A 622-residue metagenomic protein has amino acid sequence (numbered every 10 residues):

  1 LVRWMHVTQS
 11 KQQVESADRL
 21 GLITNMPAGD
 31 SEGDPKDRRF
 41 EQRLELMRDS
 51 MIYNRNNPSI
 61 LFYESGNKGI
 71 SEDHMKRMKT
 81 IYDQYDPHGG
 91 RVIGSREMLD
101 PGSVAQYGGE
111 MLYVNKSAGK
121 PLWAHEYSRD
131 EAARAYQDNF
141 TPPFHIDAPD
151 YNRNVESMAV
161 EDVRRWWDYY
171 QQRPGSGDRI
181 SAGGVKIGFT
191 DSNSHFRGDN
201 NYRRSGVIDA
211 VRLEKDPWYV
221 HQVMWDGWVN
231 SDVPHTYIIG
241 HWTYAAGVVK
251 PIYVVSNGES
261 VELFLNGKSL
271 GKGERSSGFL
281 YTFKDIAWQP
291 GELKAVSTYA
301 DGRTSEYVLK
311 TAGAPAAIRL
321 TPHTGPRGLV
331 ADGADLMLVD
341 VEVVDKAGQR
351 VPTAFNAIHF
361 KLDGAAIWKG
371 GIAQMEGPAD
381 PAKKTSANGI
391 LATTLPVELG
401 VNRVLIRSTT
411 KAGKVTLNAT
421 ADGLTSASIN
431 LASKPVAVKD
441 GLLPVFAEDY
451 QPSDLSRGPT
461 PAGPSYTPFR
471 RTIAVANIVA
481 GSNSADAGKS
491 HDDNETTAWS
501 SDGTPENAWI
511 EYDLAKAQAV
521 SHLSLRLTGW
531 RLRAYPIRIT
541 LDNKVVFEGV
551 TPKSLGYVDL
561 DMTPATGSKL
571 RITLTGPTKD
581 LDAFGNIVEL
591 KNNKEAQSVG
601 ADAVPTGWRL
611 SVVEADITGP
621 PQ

Functional and structural regions predicted by a protein language model:
R3-P217, H221, N230-W242, T282: Substrate-binding/catalytic cleft of secreted carbohydrate-active enzymes, primarily glycoside hydrolases
I238, I252-V255, A334-P352, T416-A419 (+1 more regions): Beta-strand-rich structural segments
V249, N257, L263-L270, Y307-V308 (+2 more regions): Short flexible loop/turn segments that cap and initiate beta-strands
V255-S260, T353, A517-Q518, R531-A534: Short proline/glycine-enriched turn/loop motifs at strand-loop junctions of beta-rich domains
F283-W288, G389-T410: Short, hydrophobic beta-strand segments
G302-G313, T425-P435: Edge beta-strands of extracellular beta-sandwich domains
Y450-A517, R526-L532, P536, L541 (+1 more regions): Disordered, acidic Ser/Thr/Pro-rich linker "stalks" and the adjacent N-terminal cap of the next globular domain
T573-D580, D602-V604: Short beta-strand-plus-loop segments that form exposed binding edges in beta-rich domains
